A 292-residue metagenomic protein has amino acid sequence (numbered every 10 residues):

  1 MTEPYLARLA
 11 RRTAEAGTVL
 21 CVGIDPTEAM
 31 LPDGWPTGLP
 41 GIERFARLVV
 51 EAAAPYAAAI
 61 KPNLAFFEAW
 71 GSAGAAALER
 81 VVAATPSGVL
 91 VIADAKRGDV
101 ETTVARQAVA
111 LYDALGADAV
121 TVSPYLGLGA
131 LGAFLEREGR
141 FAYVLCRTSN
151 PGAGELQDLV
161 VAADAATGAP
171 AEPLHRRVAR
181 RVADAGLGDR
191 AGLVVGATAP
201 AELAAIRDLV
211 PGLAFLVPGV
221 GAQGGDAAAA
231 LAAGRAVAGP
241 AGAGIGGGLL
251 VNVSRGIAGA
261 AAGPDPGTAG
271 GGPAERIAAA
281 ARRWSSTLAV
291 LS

Functional and structural regions predicted by a protein language model:
M1-L90, D265, A269-S292: Conserved N-terminal beta1-alpha1 strand-loop-helix module at the mouth
T13-E15, V50-Y56, E79-S87, A133-E138 (+2 more regions): Acidic (Asp/Glu)-rich catalytic clusters
A16-L20, P55-A58, S87-V89, G116-D118 (+4 more regions): Short, well-ordered coil/turn segments that N-cap beta-strands
V22, I60, D94, V120 (+3 more regions): Conserved, mostly hydrophobic/aromatic
G23-A29, A65-F67, K96-V100, Y125 (+4 more regions): Active-site beta-loop-alpha junctions enriched in small/polar residues
T27-E28, D33, D99-V194, G212: Conserved anion-binding
A69-A84, V100-V104, P124-G139, T198-R207 (+1 more regions): Active-site-adjacent beta->alpha loops and helix N-cap segments on the catalytic face of soluble alpha/beta enzymes
A197-N252, G256-A260: A C-terminal functional module that forms or caps the active site or interfaces directly with catalytic machinery
